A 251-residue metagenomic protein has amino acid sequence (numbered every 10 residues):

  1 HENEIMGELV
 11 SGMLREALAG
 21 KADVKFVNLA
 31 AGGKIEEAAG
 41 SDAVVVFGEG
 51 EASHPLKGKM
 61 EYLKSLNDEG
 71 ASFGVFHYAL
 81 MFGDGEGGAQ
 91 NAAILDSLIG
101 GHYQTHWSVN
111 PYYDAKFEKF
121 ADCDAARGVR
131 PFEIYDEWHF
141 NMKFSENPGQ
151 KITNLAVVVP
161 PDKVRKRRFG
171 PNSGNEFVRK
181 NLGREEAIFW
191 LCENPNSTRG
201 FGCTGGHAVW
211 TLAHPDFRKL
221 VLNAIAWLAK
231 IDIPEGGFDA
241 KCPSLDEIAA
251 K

Functional and structural regions predicted by a protein language model:
H1-E4, A31-K34, E49-S53, F73 (+4 more regions): Solvent-exposed loop/turn segments at secondary-structure junctions within structured extracellular/periplasmic domains
H1-S41, I233, F238-K251: Aromatic-Pro/Gly-enriched surface loop or interdomain linker that acts as a lid/target-recognition segment
I5, L9, M13, G40 (+4 more regions): Extracytoplasmic/secreted proteins, especially bacterial periplasmic and envelope-associated proteins
G7-V10, V75-F169, G237-K251: An acidic, glycine-rich "communication" segment
A19-K25, G40-V44, D68-F73, G149-T153 (+1 more regions): Loop/turn elements at helix/coil->beta-strand transitions in domains of secreted/extracellular proteins
V27-I35, G58-E61, G183-F189: Alpha-helical scaffolding within the catalytic cores of extracellular/periplasmic polymer-degrading hydrolases
A38-G85, C203: Short alpha-beta junction capping motif
D162-K251: Extracellular ligand-binding/catalytic regions of CAZymes and related secreted enzymes and adhesion modules
